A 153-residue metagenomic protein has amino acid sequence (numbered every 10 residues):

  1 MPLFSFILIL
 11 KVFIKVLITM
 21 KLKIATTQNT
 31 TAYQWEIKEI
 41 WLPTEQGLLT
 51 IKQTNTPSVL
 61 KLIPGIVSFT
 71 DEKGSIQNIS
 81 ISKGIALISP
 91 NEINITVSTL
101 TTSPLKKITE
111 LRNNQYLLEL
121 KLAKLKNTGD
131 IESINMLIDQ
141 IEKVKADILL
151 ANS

Functional and structural regions predicted by a protein language model:
M1-T19: N-terminal amphipathic/basic-hydrophobic helices that include classical n-h-c signal peptides and signal-anchor
L17-N29: Charge-rich, low-complexity N-terminal segments
N29-L120: Compact, glycine-rich, soluble single-domain proteins
S103-S153: Acidic/glycine-rich phosphate/pyrophosphate-binding loops and surrounding catalytic core that coordinate Mg2+
